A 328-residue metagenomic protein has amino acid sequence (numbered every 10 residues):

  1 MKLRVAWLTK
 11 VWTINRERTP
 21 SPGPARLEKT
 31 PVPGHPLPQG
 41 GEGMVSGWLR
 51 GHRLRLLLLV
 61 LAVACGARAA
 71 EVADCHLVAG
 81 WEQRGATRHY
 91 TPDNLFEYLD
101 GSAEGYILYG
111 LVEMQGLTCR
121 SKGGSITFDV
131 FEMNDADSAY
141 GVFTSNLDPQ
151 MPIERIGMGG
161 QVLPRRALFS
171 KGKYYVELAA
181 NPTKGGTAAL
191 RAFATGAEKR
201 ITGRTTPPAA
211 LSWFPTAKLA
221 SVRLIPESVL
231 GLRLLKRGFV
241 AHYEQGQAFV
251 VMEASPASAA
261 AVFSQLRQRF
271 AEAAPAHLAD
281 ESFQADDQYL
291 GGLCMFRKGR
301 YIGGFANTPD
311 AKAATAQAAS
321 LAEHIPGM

Functional and structural regions predicted by a protein language model:
M1-L56, V63-R68: Intrinsic disorder/low-complexity segments
W7-L8, A70, N134, F169 (+5 more regions): Localized chelating/binding microdomains that coordinate divalent metal ions or stabilize phosphate-bearing
A69-C75: Cleaved targeting-peptide boundary
C75-L111, M133-G172, P208-V240, A254-K298: Short Gly/Thr-rich strand-loop-strand
G116-G123, E244-Q247: Terminal, regulation- and interaction-focused segments at domain boundaries
T127-V130, K173-N181, Q247-F249, R300-T308: Short, well-ordered beta-strand elements
Q161-T195: Extended, hydrophobic interaction surfaces within ordered domains
P182-L211, T308-M328: Surface-exposed amphipathic alpha-helical segments
